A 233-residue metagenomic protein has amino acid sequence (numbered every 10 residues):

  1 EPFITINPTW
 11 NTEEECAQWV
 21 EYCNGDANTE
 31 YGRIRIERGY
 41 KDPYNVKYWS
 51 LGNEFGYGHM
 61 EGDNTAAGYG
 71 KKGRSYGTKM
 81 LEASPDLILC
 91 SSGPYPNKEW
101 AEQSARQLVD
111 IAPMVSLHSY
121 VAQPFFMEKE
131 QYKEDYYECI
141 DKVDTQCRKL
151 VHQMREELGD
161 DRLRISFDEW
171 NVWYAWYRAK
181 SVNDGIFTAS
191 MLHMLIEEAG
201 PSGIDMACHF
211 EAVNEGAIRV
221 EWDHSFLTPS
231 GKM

Functional and structural regions predicted by a protein language model:
E1, T5-C23, P96: Aromatic-lined carbohydrate-binding surfaces of glycoside hydrolases
P2, W19-E30, N53, Y76 (+7 more regions): A generic secondary-structure signal for well-formed alpha-helical elements
P2-I6, K47-L51, L89-S91, P113-L117 (+2 more regions): Hydrophobic faces of well-ordered beta-strands that scaffold small-molecule active sites in alpha/beta enzyme cores
Y22-P43, G70-K71, P113-A122, F187-M194 (+1 more regions): Acidic, His- and aromatic-enriched active-site or binding-groove loops in soluble protein domains that engage sugars
T29-T65, H118-V121, D161-V172, E211: Active-site groove signature of glycoside hydrolases
N45-W49, Q107-M114, L195-I204: Structural recognition of alpha->loop->beta junctions
T65-L192: Noncatalytic carbohydrate-binding groove/subsite architecture in carbohydrate-active enzymes
L163-M233: Aromatic/acidic polysaccharide-binding cleft in carbohydrate-active enzymes
